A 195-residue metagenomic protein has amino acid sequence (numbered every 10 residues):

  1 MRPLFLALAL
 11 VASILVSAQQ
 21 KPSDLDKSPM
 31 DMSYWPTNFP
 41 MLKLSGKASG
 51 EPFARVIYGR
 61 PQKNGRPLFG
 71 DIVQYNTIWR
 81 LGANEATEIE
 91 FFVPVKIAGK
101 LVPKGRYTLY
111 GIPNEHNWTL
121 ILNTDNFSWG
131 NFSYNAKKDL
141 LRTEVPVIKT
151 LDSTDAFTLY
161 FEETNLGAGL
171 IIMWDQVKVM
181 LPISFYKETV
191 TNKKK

Functional and structural regions predicted by a protein language model:
M1-P22: Bacterial Sec-dependent N-terminal signal peptides
L6, E115-N117, Q176: A generic structural motif
L10, R60-Q62, V93-V95: Short glycine-rich, polar/acidic loop-and-turn segments at beta strand-coil junctions
Q19-T77, N131-K195: Primarily secretory-pathway and cell-envelope proteins
I78-N131: Mid-length scaffold segments of soluble, non-membrane domains
